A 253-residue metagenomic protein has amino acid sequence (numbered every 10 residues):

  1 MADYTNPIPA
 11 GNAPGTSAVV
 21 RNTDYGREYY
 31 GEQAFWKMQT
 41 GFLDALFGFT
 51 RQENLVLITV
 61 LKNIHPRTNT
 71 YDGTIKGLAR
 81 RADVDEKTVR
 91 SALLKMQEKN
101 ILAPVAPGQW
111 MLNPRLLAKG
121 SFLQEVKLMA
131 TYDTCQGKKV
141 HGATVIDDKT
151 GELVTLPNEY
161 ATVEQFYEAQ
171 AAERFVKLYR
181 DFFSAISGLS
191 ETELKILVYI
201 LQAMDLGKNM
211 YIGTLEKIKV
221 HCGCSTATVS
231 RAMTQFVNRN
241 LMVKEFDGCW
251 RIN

Functional and structural regions predicted by a protein language model:
M1-G73, L128-K138, A143-N209, E216: Short recognition helix of helix-turn-helix/winged-helix DNA-binding domains
F47-Q52, N63-K119, E191-T192, A203-N253: Winged helix-turn-helix DNA-binding recognition segment
S121-L128: DNA/chromatin major-groove-contacting recognition/catalytic segments
